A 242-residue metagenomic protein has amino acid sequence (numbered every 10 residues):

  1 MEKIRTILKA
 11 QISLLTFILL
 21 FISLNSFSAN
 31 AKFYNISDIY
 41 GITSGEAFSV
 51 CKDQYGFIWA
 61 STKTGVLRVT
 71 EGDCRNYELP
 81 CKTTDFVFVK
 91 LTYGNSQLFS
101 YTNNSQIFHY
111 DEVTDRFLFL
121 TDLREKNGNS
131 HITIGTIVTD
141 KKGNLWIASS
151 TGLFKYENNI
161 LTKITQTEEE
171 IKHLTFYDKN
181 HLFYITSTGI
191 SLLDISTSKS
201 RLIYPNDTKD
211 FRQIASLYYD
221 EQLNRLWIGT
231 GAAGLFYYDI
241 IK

Functional and structural regions predicted by a protein language model:
M1-K242: Carboxylate-rich, polar loop motifs that coordinate divalent cations or form catalytic acidic clusters
